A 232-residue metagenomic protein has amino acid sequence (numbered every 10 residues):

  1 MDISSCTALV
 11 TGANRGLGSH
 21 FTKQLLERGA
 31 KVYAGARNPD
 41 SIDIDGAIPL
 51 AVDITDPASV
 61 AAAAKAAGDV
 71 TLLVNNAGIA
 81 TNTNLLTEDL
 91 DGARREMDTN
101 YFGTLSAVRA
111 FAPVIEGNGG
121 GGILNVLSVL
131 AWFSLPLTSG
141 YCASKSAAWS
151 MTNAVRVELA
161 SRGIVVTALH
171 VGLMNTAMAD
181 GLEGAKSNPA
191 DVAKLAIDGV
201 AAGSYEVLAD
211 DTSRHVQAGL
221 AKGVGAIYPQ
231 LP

Functional and structural regions predicted by a protein language model:
N14: Conserved glycine-rich cofactor-binding loop
A51-A62, L90: The beta1-alpha1 cofactor-binding region of Rossmann-like NAD(H)/NADP(H)-dependent oxidoreductases
N84-R94: Substrate-binding pocket helix/loop in short-chain dehydrogenase/reductase
L86, L135-S139: Active-site loop immediately N-terminal to the catalytic Tyr-X3-Lys motif of short-chain dehydrogenase/reductase
V108, S144: Active-site helix of classical SDR
S128: Residue(s) in the substrate-gating loop at a strand-loop-helix junction that position the organic substrate next
A168, T176, D180-A218, K222: C-terminal helical subdomain
